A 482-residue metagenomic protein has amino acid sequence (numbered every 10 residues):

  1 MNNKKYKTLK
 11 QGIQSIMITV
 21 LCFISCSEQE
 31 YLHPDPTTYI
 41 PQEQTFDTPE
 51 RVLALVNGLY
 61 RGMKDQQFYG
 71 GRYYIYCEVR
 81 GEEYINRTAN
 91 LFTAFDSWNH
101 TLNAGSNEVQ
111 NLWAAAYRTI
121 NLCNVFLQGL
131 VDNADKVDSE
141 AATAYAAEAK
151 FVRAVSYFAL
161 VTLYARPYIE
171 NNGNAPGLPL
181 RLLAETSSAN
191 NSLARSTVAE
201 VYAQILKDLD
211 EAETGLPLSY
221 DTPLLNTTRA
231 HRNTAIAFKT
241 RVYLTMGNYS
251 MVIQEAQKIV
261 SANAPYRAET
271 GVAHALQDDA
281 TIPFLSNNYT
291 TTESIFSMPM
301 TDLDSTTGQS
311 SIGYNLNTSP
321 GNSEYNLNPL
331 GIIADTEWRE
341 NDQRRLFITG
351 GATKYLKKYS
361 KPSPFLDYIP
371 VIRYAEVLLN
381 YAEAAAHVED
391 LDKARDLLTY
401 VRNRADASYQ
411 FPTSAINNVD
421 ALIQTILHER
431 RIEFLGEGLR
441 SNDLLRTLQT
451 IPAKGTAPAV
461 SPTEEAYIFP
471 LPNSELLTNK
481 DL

Functional and structural regions predicted by a protein language model:
M1-T38: Bacterial Sec-dependent N-terminal signal peptides
C26-Y76, A256, R395, Y409-Q410 (+1 more regions): Membrane-proximal, proline-rich intrinsically disordered regions
A54, Y84, T88, D96 (+9 more regions): Hydrophobic-face positions in mid-chain alpha helices that act as interaction patches
V56, I120-C123, Y202, L209 (+3 more regions): Inward-facing hydrophobic residues that define packing positions of alpha-helical scaffold repeats
F92-Y164, S196, E213-P217, P362-I369 (+2 more regions): Conserved, well-structured interaction surfaces
